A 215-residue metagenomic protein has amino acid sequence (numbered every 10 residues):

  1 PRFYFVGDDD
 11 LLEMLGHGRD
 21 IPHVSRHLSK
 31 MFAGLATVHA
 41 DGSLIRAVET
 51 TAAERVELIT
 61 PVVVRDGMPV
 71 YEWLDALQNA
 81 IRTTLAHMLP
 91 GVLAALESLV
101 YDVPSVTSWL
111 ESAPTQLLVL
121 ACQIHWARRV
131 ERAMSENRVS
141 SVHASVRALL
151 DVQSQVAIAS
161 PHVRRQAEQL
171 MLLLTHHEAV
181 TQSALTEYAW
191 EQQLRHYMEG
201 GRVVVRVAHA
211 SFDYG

Functional and structural regions predicted by a protein language model:
P1-L35: Amphipathic alpha-helical packing elements
S25, S29-G215: Extended, charged/polar low-complexity intrinsically disordered regions
